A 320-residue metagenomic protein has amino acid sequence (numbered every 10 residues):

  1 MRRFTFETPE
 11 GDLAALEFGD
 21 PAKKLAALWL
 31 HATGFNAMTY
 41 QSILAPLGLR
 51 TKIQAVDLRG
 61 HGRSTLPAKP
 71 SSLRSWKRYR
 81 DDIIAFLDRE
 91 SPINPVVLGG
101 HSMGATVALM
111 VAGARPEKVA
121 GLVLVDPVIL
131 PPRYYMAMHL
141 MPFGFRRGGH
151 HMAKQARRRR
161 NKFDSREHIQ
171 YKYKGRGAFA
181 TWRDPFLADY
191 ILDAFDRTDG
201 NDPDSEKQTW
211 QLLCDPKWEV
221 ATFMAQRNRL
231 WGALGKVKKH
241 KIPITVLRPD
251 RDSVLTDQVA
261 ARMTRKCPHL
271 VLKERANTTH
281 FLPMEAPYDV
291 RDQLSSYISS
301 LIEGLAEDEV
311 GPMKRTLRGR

Functional and structural regions predicted by a protein language model:
A14-L66, F86: Conserved HGGG/HGGXW glycine-rich cap/lid loop of the alpha/beta-hydrolase fold
L28-A32, H101, R248: The conserved beta1-alpha1 loop
Q54, L58-G99, L140-M141, D292: Active-site loop/oxyanion-hole signature of alpha/beta-hydrolase fold enzymes
D57-G62, V128, T278-T279: Short beta-to-alpha linker loops that shape the active-site pocket of alpha/beta-hydrolase fold enzymes
I93-A137: Conserved hydrolase catalytic core segment
A120-K162: Flexible "cap/lid" loop of the alpha/beta hydrolase fold
P185, L192-R265, E274: Conserved serine/cysteine hydrolase catalytic core
R275-R291: Catalytic histidine-centered segment of alpha/beta-hydrolase-like enzymes
